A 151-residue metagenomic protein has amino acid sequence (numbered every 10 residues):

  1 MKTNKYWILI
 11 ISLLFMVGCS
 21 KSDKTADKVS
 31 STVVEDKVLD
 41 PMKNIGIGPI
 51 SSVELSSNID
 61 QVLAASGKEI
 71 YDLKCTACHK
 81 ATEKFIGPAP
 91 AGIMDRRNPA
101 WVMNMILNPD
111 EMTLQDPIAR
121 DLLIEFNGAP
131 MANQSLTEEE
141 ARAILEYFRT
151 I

Functional and structural regions predicted by a protein language model:
M1-W7: Bacterial N-terminal signal peptides that target proteins for export
F15-G18: C-terminal motif of bacterial Sec signal peptides marking the signal peptidase cleavage site
S20-K28: Bacterial lipoprotein signal-peptidase II cleavage site
D27-I70: Electrostatic cytochrome c docking/interface patches
G67, Y71-T82, V102, M131 (+1 more regions): The canonical Cys-X-X-Cys-His
K68, K80-N108: Gly/Gly-Pro-rich "capping" loops immediately C-terminal to redox-active cysteine motifs in periplasmic/lumenal
I86-I93, E111-E140: Axial heme c-ligation environment in periplasmic c-type cytochrome domains
